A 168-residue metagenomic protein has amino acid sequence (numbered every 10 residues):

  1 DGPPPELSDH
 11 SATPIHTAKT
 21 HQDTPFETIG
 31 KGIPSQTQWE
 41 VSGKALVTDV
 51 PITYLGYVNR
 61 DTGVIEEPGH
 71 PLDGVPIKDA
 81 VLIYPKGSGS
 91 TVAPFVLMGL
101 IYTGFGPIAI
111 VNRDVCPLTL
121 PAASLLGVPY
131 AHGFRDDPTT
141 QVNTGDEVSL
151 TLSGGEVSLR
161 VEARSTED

Functional and structural regions predicted by a protein language model:
P3-P25, A163-E167: Intrinsically disordered, low-complexity terminal tails and inter-domain linkers enriched for S/T/G/P/D/E
P25-V41, L46-E156: Feature captures the catalytic cores and cofactor-binding loops of soluble hydro-lyases/lyases that act on carboxylate
G155-A163: Generic recognition of long tandem-repeat/solenoid scaffolds
